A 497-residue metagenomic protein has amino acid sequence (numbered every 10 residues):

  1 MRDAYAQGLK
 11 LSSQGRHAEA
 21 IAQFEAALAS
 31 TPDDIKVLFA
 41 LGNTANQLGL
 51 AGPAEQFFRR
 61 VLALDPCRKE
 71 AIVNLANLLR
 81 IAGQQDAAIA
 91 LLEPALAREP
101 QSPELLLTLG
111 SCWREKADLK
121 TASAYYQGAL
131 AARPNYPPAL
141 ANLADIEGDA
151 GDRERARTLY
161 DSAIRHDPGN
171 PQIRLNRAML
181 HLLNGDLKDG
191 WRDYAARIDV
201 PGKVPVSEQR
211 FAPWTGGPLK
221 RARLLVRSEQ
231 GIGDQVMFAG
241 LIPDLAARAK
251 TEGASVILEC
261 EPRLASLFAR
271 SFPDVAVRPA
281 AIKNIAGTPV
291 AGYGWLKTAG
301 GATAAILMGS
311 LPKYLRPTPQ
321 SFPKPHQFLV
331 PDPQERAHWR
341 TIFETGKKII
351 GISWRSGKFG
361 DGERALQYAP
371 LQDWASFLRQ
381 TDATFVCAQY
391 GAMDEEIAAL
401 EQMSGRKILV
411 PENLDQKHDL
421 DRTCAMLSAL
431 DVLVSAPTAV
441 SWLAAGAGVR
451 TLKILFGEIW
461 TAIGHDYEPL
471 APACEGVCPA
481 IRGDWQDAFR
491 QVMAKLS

Functional and structural regions predicted by a protein language model:
M1-L433, P437-S497: Alpha-helical solenoid repeat scaffolds of the TPR/TPR-like class and their adjacent stem/linker regions that mediate
